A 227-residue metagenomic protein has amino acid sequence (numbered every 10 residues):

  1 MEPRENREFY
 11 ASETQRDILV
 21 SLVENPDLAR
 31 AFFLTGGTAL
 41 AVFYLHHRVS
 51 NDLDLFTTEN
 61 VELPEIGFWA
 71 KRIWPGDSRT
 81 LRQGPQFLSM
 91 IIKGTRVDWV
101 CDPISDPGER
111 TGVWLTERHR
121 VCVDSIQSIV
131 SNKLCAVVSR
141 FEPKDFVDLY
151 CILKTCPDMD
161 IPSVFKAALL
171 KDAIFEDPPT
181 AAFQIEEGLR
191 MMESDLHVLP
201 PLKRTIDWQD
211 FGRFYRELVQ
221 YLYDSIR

Functional and structural regions predicted by a protein language model:
M1-R227: Compositionally biased terminal segments of proteins
